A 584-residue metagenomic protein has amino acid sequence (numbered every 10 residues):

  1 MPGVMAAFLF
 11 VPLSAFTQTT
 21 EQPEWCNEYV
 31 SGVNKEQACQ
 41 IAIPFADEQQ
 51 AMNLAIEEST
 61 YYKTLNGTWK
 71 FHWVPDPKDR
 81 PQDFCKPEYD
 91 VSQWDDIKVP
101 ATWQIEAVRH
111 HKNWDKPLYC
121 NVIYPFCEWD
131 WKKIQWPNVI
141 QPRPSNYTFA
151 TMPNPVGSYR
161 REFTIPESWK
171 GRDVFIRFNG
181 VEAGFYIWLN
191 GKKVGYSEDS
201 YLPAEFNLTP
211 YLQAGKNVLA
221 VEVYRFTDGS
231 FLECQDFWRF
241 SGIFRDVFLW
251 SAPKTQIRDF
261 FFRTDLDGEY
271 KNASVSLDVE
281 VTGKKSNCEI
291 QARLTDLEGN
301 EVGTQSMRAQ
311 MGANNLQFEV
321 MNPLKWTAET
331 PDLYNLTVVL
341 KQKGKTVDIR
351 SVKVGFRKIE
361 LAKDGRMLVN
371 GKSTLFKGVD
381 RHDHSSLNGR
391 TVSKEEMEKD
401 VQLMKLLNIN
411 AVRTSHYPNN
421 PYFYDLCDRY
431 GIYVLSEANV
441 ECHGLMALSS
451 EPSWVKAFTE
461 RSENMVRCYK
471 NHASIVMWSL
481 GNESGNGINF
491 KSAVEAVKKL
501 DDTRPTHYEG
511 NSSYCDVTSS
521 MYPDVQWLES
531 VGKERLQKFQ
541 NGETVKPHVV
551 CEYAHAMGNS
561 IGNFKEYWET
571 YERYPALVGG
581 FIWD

Functional and structural regions predicted by a protein language model:
M1-T20: Bacterial Sec-dependent N-terminal signal peptides
Q18-R177, F231-Q235, F240-I243: Extended carbohydrate-recognition surfaces in non-catalytic/accessory domains of CAZymes and lectin-like proteins
E24, S31, H72-V74, H110 (+6 more regions): Accessory beta-strand-rich segments of carbohydrate-active enzymes
E57-P81, E88, K98-E106, V181 (+4 more regions): Substrate-binding clefts and catalytic carboxylate motifs of secreted carbohydrate-active enzymes
W169-R172, L212-K216, V320-L333: Short glycine/proline/serine/threonine-rich loop/turn segments at secondary-structure transition edges
L189, N272-M307, N314-L316: Beta-strand-rich binding/interaction modules
F260-F261, T337-M404: N-terminal carbohydrate-binding accessory modules
V401-M404, A411-D584: Substrate-binding/catalytic cleft of secreted carbohydrate-active enzymes, primarily glycoside hydrolases
